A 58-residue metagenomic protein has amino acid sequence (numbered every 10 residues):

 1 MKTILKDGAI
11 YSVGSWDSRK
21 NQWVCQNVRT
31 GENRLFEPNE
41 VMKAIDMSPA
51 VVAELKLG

Functional and structural regions predicted by a protein language model:
M1-K2, G58: Generic detector of short, locally flexible boundary/turn motifs and exposed helical patches
K2-I10, G14-P38: Basic/aromatic-rich interaction segments and small domains that mediate binding to polyanionic partners
N33-G58: Intrinsically disordered, low-complexity, charged/polar segments
